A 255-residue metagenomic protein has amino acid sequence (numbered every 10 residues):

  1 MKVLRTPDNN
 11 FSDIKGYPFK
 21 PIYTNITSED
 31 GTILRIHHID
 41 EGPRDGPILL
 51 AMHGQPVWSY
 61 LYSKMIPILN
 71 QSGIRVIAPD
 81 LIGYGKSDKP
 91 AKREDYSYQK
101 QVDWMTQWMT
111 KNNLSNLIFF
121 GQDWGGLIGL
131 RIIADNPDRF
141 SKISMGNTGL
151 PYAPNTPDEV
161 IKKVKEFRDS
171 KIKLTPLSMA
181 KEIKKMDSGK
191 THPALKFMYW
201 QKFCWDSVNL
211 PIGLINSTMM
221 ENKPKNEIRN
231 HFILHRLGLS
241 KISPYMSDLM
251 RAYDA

Functional and structural regions predicted by a protein language model:
M1-P21, I36, E41, L61 (+3 more regions): Flexible "cap/lid" subdomain of the alpha/beta-hydrolase fold that forms the substrate-access gate
S28-I33: Short, solvent-exposed loop/turn segments that connect beta-strands within catalytic domains and beta-strand-rich
L34, I39-K86: Conserved HGGG/HGGXW glycine-rich cap/lid loop of the alpha/beta-hydrolase fold
